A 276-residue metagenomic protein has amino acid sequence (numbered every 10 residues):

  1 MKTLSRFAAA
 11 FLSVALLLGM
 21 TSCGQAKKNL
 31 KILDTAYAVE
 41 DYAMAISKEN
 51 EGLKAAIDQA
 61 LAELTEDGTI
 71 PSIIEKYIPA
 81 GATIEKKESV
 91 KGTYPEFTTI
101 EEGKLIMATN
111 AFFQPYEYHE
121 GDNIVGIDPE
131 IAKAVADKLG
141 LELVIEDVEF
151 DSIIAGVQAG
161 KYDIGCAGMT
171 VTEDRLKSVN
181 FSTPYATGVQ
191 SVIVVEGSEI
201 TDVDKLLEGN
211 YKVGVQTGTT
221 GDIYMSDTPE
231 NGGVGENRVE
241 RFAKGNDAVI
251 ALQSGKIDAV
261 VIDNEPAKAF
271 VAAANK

Functional and structural regions predicted by a protein language model:
L18-S22: C-terminal motif of bacterial Sec signal peptides marking the signal peptidase cleavage site
G24-A38, D151-A155, A167-S178, I223-D227 (+1 more regions): A ligand-binding cleft/hinge motif common to bilobed small-molecule-binding domains
N29-Y37, K133, E142-K205: Acidic, polar ligand-binding/catalytic clefts
E40-E51, A56-Q59, Q190-D202: A bilobed periplasmic-binding-protein/Venus flytrap-type ligand-binding module shared by bacterial periplasmic
A56, A60-E63, D67-Y77, T93 (+2 more regions): Extracytoplasmic small-molecule ligand-binding "clamshell" domains of the periplasmic binding protein/Venus flytrap
L105-T109, D204-D222: Short loop->beta-strand "edge-of-pocket" segments that line small-molecule binding or catalytic clefts across diverse
I106, L141-E142, Q158-A167, N210-K212 (+2 more regions): Alpha-to-beta junction loops
H119, A132-L141, G221-R241, V271-N275: Ligand-binding cleft/hinge of the Venus flytrap
